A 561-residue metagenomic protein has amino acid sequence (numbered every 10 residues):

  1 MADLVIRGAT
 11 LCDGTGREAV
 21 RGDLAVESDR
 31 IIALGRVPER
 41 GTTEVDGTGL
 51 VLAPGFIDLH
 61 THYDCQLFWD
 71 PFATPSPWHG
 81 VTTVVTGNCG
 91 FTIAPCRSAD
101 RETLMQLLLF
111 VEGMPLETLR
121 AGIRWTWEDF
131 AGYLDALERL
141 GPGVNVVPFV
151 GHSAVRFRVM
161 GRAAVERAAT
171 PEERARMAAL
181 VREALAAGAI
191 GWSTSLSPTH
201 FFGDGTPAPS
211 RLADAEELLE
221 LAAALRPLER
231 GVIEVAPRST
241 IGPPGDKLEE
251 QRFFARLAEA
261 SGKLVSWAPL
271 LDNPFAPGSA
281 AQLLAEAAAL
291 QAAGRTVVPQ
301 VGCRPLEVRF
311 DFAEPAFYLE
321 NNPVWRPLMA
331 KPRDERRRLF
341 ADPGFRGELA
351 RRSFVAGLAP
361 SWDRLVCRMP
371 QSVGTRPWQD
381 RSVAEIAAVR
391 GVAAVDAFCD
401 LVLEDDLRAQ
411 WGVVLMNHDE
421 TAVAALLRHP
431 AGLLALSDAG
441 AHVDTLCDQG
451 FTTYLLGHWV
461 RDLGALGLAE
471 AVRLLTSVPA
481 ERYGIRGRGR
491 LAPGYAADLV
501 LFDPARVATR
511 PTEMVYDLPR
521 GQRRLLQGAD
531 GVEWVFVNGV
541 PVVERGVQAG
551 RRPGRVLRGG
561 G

Functional and structural regions predicted by a protein language model:
A2-L4, L11-G55, D70: Histidine-rich, glycine-flanked metal-binding segment
A9, L24, D29, G49 (+12 more regions): Divalent metal-coordination and catalytic microenvironments
C12-D23, Q410-N417, V423, G467-V472 (+1 more regions): Acidic, glycine-enriched loop/beta-strand segments at the rims of small-molecule binding/catalytic pockets
I31, P38, G90-F91, S197-T199 (+9 more regions): Short, glycine-/Ser/Thr-/acidic-enriched flexible segments
V51-P75: Di-metal (Zn2+ and/or Mg2+/Mn2+) metal-binding site signature of metallo-dependent hydrolases with the MBL/beta-CASP
W69-G191, L228: Divalent-metal coordination cores built from histidine and acidic residues
Y133-L137, G143, F149-R156, R167-P171 (+5 more regions): Active-site neighborhoods of metal-dependent hydrolases
A425-G432, S437, Q449-F451, L501-R555: C-terminal cap of metal-dependent C-N hydrolases
